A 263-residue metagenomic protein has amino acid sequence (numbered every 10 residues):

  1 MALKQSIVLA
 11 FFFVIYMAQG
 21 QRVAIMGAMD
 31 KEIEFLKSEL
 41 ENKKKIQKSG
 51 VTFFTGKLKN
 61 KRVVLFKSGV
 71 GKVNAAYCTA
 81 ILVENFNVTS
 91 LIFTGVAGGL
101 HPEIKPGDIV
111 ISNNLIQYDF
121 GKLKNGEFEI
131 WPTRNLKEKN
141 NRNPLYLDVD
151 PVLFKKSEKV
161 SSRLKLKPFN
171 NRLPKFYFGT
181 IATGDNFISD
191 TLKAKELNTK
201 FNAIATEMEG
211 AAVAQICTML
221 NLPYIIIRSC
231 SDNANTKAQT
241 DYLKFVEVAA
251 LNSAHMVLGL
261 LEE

Functional and structural regions predicted by a protein language model:
M1-I7: Bacterial N-terminal signal peptides that target proteins for export
F11-Q19: Hydrophobic h-region of N-terminal signal peptides that target proteins for export in Gram-negative bacteria
Q21-V83: N-terminal short beta-loop-beta anion/metal-coordinating cradle
T79, N87-I92: Proline-aspartate-enriched helix->loop->beta-strand connector
H101-K200: Mid-sequence, gly/pro-rich, charge-dense loop/helix-turn segments that line enzyme active sites
G184-I226: A C-terminal functional module that forms or caps the active site or interfaces directly with catalytic machinery
A234-E263: His/Asp/Glu-rich mid-to-C-terminal helical/loop segments that flank catalytic regions of hydrolases
